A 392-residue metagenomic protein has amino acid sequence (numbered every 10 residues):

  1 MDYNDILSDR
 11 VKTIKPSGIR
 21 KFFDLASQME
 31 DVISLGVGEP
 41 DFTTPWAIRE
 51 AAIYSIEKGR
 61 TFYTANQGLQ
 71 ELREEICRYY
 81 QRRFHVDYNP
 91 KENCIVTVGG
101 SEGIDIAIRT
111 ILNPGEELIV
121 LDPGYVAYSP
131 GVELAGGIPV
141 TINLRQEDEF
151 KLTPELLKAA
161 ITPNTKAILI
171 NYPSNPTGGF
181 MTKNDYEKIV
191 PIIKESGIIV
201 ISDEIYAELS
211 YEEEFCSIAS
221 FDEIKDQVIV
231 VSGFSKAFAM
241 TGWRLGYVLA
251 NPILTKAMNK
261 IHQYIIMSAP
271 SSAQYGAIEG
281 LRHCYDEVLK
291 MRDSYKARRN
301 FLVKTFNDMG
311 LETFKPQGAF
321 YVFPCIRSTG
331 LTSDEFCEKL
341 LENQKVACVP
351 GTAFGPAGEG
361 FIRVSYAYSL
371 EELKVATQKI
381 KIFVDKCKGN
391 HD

Functional and structural regions predicted by a protein language model:
M1-D9, T13-I14, F22-M29, I33 (+2 more regions): PLP-dependent class I/II
A51-I53, E57, F62-N66: Phosphate/diphosphate ligand-binding glycine-rich loop within oxidoreductases
K58-F62, R82, K260, Y264: General structural signal for alpha-helix termini and helix-helix connectors
Y63-V98: Conserved N-terminal alpha-helix of the aminotransferase class I/II PLP-enzyme fold
